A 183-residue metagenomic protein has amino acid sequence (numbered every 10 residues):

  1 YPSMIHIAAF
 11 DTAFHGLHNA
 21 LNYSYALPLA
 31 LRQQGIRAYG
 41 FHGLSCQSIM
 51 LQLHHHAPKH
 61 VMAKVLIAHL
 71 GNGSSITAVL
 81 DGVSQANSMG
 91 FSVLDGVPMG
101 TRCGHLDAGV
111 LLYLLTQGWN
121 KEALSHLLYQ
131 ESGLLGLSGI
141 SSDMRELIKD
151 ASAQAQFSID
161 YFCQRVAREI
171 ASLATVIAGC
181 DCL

Functional and structural regions predicted by a protein language model:
Y1, F41-S48, S74, H105-G109 (+6 more regions): Conserved active-site and cofactor/substrate-binding residues in soluble primary-metabolism enzymes
M4-I7, A178-L183: Short glycine-rich phosphate-binding loop at a beta-alpha junction
L17-T116: Glycine-rich phosphate-binding loop of actin/hexokinase-like ATP-binding domains
L53-K59, I170-D181: Phosphate/pyrophosphate-binding loops at sites that engage ATP/ADP/AMP, CoA/4′-phosphopantetheine, polyphosphate
K64-A68, A123-E131, C182-L183: Beta-strand segments within the central parallel beta-sheet cores of soluble alpha/beta enzyme folds
V110-L134: C-terminal, non-catalytic macromolecule-binding modules
H126, G133-A178: Adenine-nucleotide phosphate-binding core of ATP-dependent small-molecule kinases
